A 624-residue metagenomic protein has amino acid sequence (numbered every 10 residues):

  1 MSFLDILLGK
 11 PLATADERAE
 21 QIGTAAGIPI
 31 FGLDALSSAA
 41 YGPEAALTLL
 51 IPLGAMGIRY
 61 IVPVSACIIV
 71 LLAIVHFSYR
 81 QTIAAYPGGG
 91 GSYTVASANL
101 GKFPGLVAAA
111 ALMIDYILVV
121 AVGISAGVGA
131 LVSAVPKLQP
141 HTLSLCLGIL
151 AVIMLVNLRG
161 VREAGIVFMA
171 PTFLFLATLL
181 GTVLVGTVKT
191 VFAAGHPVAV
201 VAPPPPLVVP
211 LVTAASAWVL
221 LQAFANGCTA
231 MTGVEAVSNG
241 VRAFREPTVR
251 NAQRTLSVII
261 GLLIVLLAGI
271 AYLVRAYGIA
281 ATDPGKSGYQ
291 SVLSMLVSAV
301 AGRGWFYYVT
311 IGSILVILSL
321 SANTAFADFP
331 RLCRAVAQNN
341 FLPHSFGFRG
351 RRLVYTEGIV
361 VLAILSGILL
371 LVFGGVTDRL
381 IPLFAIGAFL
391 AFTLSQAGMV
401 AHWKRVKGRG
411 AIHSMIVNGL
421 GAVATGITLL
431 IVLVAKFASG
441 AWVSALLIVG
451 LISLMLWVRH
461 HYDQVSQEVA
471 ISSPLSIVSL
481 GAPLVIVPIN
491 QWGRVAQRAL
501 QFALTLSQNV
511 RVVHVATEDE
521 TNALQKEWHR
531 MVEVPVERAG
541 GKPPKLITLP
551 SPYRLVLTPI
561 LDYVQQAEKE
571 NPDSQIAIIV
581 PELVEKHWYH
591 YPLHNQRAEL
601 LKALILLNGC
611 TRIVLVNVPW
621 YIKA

Functional and structural regions predicted by a protein language model:
M1-A45, F77, G88, A96-S97 (+3 more regions): Membrane-interface "cap" regions at the ends of multi-pass membrane proteins
M1-T14, Q464-S473, V478-A624: Cytosolic C-terminal regulatory domains/tails of membrane transporters and channels
I28, S345-T356, F392-F437, E468 (+1 more regions): C-terminal membrane-solvent junction of multi-pass transporters and transport-like membrane proteins
L47-G88, S92-S97, F103-A108, V122-I149 (+1 more regions): Extracellular loop-to-transmembrane helix junctions
K102, P140-L147, A243-V265, A337-L371 (+1 more regions): Loop-to-transmembrane helix boundary motifs in multi-pass membrane proteins
I153, L158-F192, T255-I259, I381-T393 (+2 more regions): Membrane-interface loop-to-helix entry segments
F173, T178-A230, A435, S439 (+1 more regions): Helix-loop-helix junctions that connect adjacent transmembrane segments in multi-pass membrane transporters
G186-P197, L256-S294: Extracellular/periplasmic helix-exit of transmembrane alpha-helices
